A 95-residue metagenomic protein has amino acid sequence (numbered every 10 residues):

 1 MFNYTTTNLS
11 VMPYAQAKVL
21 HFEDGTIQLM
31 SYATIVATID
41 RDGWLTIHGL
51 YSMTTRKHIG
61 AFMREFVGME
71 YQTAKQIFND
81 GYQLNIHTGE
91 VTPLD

Functional and structural regions predicted by a protein language model:
M1-D95: Terminal leader/tail segments of proteins
